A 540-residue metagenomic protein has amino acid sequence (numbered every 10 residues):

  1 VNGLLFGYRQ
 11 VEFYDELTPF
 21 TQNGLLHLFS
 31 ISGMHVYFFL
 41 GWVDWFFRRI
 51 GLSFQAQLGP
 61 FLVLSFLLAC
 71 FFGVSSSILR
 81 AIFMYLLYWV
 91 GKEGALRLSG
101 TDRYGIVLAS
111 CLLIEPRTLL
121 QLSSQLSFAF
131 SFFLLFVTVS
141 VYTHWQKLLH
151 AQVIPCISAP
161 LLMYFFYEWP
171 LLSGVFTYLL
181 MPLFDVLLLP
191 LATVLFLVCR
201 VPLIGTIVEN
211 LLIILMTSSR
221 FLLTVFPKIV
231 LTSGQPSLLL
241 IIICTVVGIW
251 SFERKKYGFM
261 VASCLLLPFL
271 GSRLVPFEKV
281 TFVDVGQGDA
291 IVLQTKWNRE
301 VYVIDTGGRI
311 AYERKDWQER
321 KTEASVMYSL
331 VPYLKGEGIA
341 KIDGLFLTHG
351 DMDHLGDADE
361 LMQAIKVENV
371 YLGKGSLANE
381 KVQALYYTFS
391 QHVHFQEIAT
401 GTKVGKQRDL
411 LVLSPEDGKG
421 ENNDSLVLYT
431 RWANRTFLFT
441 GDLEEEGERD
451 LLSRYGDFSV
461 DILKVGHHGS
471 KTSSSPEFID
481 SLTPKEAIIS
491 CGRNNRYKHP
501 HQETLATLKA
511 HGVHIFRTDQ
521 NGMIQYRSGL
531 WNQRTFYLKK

Functional and structural regions predicted by a protein language model:
V1-A81, W89, N298, G344 (+4 more regions): Aromatic-rich juxtamembrane segments at the membrane interface
F13-Y14, T21, V201-K540: Non-globular, low-confidence helical/coil segments that flank catalytic cores
F29-S30, C70, T118-L120, P155 (+5 more regions): Short conserved micro-motifs on helix faces and helix-strand junctions that flank and scaffold key functional residues
L40, L191, C199, E253-K255: Membrane-embedded transmembrane-helix bundle of lipid-linked glycan/lipid transferases
G41-R48, L195-F196, I243-S251: Hydrophobic, aromatic-rich transmembrane alpha-helices and their immediate juxtamembrane boundary segments
R48-S53, G94-S99, V139-Q146, I249-G258: Membrane-interface helix-boundary motifs at transmembrane edges
G59-L67, Y104-L108, A192, G258-P268: Central hydrophobic cores of alpha-helical transmembrane segments in multi-pass integral membrane proteins
V74-I241, L451, D457-I462, P476-E477 (+1 more regions): Internal transmembrane alpha-helical bundles of multi-pass membrane proteins
